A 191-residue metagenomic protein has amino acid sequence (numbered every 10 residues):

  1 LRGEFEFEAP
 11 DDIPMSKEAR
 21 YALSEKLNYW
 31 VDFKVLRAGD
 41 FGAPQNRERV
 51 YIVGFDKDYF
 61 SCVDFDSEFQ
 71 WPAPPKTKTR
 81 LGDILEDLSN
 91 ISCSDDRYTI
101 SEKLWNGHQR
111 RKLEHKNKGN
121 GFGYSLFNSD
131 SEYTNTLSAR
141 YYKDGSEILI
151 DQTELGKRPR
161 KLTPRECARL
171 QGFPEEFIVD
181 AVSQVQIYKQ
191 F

Functional and structural regions predicted by a protein language model:
L1-T136, R140-Y142: Class I S-adenosyl-L-methionine
T99-F191: C-terminal target-recognition/interaction regions appended to catalytic cores
